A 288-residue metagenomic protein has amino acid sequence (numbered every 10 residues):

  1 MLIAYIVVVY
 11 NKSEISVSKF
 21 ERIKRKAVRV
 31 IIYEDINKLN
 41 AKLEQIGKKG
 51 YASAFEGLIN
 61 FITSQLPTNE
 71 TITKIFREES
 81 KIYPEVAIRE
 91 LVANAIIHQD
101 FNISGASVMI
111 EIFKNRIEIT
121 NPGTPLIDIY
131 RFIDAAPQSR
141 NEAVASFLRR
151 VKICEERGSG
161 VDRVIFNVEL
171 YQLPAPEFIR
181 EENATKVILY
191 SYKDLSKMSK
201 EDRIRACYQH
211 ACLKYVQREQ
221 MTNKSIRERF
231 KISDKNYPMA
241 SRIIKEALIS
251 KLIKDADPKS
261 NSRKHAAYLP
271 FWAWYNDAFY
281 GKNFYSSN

Functional and structural regions predicted by a protein language model:
M1-N288: C-terminal regulatory or interaction extensions
